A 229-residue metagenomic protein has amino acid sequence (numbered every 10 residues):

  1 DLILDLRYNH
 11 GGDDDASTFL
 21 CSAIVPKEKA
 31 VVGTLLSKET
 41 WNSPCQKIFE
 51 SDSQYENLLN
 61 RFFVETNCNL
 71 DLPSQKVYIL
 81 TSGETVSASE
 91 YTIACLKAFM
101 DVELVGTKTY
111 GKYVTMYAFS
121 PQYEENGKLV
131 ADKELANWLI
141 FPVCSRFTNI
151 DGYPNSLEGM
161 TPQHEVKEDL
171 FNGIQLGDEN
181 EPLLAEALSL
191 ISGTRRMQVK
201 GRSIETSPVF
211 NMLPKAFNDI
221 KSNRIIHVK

Functional and structural regions predicted by a protein language model:
D1, H10-K229: C-terminal "post-core" interaction segments
R7: Short strand-turn motif at the edge of the Rossmann-like AdoMet-binding core
